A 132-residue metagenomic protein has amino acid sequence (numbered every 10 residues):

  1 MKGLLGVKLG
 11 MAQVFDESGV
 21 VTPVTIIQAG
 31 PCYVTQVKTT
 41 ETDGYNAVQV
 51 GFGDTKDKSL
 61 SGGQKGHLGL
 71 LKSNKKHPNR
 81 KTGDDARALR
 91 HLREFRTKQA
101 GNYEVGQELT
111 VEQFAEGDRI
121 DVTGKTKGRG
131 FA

Functional and structural regions predicted by a protein language model:
M1-A132: Extended basic (Lys/Arg/His-rich) segments that typically form rRNA-contacting surfaces in ribosomal proteins
